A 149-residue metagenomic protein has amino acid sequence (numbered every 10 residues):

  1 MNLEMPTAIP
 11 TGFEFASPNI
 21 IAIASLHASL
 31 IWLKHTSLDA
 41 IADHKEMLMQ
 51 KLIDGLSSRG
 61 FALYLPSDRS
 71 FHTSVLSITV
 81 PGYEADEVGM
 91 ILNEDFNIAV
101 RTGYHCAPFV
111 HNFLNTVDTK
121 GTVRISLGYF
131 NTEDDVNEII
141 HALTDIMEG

Functional and structural regions predicted by a protein language model:
M1-G149: Pyridoxal 5′-phosphate
